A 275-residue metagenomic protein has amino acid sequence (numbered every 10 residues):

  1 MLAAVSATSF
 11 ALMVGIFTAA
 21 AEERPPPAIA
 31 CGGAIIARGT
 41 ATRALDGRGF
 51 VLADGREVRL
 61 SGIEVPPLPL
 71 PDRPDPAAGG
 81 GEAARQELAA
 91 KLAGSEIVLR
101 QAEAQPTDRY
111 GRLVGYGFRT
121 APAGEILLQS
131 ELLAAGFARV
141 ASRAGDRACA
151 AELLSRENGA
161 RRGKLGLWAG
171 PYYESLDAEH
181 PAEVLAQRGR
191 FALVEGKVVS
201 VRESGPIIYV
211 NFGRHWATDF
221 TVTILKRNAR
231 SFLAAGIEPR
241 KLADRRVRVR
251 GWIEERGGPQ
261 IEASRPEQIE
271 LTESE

Functional and structural regions predicted by a protein language model:
A3-I16: Bacterial N-terminal signal peptides
G15-E275: Small beta-barrel nucleic-acid-binding modules, primarily SNase/OB-fold domains and secondarily Tudor-like barrels
